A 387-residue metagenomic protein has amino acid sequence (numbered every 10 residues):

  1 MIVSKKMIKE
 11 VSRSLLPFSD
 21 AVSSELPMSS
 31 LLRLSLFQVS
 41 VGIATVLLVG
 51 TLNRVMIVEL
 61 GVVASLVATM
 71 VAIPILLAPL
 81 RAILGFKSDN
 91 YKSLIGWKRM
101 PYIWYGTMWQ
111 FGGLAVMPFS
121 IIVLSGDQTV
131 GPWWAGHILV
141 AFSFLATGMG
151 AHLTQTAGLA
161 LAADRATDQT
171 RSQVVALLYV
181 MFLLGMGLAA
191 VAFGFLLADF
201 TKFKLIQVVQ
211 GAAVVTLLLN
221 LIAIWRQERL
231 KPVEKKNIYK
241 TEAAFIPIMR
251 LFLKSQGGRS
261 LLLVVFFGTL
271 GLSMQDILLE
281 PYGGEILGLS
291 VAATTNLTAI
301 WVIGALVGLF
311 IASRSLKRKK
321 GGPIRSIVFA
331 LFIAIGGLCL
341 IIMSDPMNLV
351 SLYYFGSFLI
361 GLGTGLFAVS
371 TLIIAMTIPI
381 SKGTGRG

Functional and structural regions predicted by a protein language model:
M1-M28, D127-S143, L153-L159, R165-F266 (+2 more regions): Intracellular loop-helix junctions on the cytosolic face of multi-pass helical membrane proteins
L48-V55, G158, A162, M274-G283 (+2 more regions): Hydrophobic/aromatic end-of-helix segments at the C-terminal termini of transmembrane alpha-helices
G50-L66, I277-T294: Short amphipathic helix-loop junctions that connect adjacent transmembrane helices in Major Facilitator Superfamily/SLC
A64-V71, G136, V175, L289-T298: Juxtamembrane helix-start elements in MFS-like secondary transporters
P79-G96, L197, G308-I324: Helix-to-loop junctions at the C-terminal end of transmembrane segments in multipass secondary transporters
I103-W133, F332-N348: C-terminal ends and interior cores of transmembrane alpha-helices in multi-pass membrane transporters/permeases
L153-A166, L366-K382: Intracellular juxtamembrane helix-capping segments at the cytosolic ends of symmetry-related transmembrane helices
I324-T371: C-terminal transmembrane helical hairpin of 12-TM major facilitator-type secondary transporters
